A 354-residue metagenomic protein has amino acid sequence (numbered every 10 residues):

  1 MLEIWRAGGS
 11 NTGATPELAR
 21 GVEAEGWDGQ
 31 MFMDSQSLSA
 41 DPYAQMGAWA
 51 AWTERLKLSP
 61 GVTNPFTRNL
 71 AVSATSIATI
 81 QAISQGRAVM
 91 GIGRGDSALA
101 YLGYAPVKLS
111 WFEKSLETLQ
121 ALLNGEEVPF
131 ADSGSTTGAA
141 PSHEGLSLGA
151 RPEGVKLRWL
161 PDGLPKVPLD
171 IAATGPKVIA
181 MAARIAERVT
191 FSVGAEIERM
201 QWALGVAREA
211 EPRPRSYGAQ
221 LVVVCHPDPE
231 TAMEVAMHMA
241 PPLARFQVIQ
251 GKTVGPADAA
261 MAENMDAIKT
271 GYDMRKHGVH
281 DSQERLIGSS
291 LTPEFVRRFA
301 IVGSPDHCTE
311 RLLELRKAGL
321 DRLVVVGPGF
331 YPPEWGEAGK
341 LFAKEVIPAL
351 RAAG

Functional and structural regions predicted by a protein language model:
M1-G13, T63-L70, G163-T174, V223 (+1 more regions): Active-site mouth loops of central-metabolism enzymes
M1-G61, V167: N-terminal beta1-alpha1-beta2 module of alpha/beta enzyme domains
L2-A7, Q30-F32, L58-G61, A88-I92 (+4 more regions): Hydrophobic faces of well-ordered beta-strands that scaffold small-molecule active sites in alpha/beta enzyme cores
G9-G13, D34-D41, P65-A71, E196-M200 (+3 more regions): Acidic-and-aromatic substrate-binding clefts and catalytic sites of carbohydrate-active enzymes
N11-V22, S76, A173-M181, P305-E314: Short, acidic/polar
G26, W49, I80, L119 (+5 more regions): Conserved, mostly hydrophobic/aromatic
Y43-T63, T67, L122, G339-G354: Alpha-helix-loop-beta-strand connector modules within alpha/beta enzyme cores
A105, L109-L160, M200-W202, E209-K317 (+1 more regions): An alpha-helical appendage that flanks or caps ligand/catalytic pockets
